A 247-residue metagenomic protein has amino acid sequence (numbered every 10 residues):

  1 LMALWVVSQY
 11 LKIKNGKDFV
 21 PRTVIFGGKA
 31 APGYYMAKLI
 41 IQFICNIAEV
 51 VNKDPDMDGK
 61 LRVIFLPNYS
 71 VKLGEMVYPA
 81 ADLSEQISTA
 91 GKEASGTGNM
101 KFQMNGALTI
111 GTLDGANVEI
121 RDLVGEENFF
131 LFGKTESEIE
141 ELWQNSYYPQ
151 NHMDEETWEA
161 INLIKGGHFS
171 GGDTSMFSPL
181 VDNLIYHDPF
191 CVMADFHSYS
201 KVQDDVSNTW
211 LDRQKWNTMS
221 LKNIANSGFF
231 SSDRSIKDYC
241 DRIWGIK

Functional and structural regions predicted by a protein language model:
L1-E75, P79, T89: Long, K/E/R/D-enriched contiguous segments that form extended
R22-V24, L83, T109: Hydrophobic beta-strand segments of well-ordered beta-sheets in folded domains
P79-A80, I87-S220, I224-F229, R234 (+1 more regions): Catalytic binding pocket for nucleotide-activated donors in carbohydrate/polymer assembly enzymes
